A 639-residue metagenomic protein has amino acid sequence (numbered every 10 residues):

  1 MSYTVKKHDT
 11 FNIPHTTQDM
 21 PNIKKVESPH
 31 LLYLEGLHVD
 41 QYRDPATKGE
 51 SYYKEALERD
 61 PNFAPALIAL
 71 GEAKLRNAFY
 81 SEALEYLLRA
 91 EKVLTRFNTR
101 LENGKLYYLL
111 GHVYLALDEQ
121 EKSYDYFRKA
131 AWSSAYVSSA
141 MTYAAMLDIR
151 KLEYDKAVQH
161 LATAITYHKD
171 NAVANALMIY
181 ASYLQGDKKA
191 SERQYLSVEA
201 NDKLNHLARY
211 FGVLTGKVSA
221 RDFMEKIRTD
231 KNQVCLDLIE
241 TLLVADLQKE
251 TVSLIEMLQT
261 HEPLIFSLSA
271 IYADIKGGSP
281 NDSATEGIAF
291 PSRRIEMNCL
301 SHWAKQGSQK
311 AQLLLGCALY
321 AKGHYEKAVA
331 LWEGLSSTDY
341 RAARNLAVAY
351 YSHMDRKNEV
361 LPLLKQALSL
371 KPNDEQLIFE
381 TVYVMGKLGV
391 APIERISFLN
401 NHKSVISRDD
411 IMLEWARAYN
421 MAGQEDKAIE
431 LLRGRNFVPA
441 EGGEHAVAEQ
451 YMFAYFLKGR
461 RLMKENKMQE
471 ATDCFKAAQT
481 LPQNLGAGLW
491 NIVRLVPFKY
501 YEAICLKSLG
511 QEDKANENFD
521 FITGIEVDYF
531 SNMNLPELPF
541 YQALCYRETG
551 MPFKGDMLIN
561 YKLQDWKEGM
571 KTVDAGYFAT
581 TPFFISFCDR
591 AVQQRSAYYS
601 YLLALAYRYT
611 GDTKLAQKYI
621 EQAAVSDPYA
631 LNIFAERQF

Functional and structural regions predicted by a protein language model:
M1-E27, H206-Y210, L214-G216, I275-I295 (+1 more regions): Long, contiguous interaction/recruitment modules in multidomain scaffold/adaptor proteins
M20-I23, K92-N103, M224-K226, L300-Q306 (+5 more regions): Flexible helix-coil transition and linker loops at the boundaries of alpha-helical arrays
L37-H38, E72, H112, M146 (+12 more regions): Residue-level recognition of tetratricopeptide repeat
Y42-R43, N77, L117, K151 (+11 more regions): Structural motif corresponding to the intra-repeat A-B loop/turn of tetratricopeptide repeats
F63, F97, N103, V137 (+13 more regions): Residue-level recognition of tetratricopeptide repeat
A66, R100, L106, S139-A140 (+14 more regions): TPR alpha-solenoid repeat register
A69, L109, Y143, L177 (+11 more regions): Canonical tetratricopeptide repeat
E85-A90, Y124-K129, K156-A164, K188-A200 (+11 more regions): Alpha-helical repeat scaffolds
